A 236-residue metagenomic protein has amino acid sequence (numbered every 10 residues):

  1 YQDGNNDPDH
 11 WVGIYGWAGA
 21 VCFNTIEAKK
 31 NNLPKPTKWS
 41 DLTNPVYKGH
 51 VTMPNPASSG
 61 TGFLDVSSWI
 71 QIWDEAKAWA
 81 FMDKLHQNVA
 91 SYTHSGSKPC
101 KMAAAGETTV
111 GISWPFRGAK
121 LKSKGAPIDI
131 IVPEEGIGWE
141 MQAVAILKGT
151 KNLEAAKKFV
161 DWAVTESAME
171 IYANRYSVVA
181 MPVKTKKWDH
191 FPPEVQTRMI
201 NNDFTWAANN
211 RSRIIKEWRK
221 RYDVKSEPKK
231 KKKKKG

Functional and structural regions predicted by a protein language model:
Y1-E107: Extracytoplasmic ligand-binding site segments that recognize negatively charged/polar headgroups
Y1-P8, K120-V132: Ligand-binding "clamshell"
T25, N55, P115-F116, R175-Y176: Short secondary-structure boundary segments
W39, P99-C100, G118, A156 (+1 more regions): Short, hydrophobic alpha-helical packing/hinge segments within bilobed ligand-binding/sensory domains
F81-H86, Y92-T93, K124-K148: Periplasmic-binding protein-like
A104, T108-P127: A ligand-binding cleft/hinge motif common to bilobed small-molecule-binding domains
G138, Q142, L147-D203: Mature extracytoplasmic/periplasmic domains
W188-G236: Extracellular/periplasmic bilobal clamshell ligand-binding domains
